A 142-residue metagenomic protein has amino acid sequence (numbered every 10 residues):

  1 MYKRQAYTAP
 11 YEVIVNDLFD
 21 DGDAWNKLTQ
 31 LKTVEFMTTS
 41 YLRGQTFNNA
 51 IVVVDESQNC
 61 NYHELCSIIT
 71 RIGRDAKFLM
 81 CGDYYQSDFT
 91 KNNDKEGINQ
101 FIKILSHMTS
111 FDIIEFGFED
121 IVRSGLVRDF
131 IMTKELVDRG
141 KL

Functional and structural regions predicted by a protein language model:
K3-V54, Q58-L142: Conserved helicase motor core of SF1/SF2 NTP-dependent helicases
